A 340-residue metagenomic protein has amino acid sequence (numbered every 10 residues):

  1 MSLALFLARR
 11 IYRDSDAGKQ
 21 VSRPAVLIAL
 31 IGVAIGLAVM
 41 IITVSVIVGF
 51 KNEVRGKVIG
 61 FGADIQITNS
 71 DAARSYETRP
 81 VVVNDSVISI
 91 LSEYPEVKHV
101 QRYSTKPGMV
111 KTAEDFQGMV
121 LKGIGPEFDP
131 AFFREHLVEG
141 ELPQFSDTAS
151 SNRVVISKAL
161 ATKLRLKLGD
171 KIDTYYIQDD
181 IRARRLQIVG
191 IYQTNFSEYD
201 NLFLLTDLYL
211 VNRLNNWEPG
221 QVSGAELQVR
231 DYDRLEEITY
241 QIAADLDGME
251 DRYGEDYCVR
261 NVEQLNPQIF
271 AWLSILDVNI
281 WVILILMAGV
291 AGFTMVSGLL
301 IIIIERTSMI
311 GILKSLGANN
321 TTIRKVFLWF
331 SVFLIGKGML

Functional and structural regions predicted by a protein language model:
M1-L37: N-terminal Sec/SRP start-transfer signal
D16-L27, I238-Q241, D245-F293, I302-I304: Peri-transmembrane interface segments
P24-A25, I35-A63: Alpha-helical transmembrane segments
A29-V39, D277-S297, S331-M339: Alpha-helical transmembrane segments of integral membrane proteins
K51-N84: Membrane-interface junction motifs in transport/secretion proteins
I65, A161, G220-A243, C258: A short beta-strand structural signal in non-transmembrane regions
V81-G220: A structural signal for hydrophobic secondary-structure junctions, strongest on transmembrane helix-loop-helix units
L300, M309-L340: Transmembrane alpha-helical interface segments in multi-pass membrane proteins
